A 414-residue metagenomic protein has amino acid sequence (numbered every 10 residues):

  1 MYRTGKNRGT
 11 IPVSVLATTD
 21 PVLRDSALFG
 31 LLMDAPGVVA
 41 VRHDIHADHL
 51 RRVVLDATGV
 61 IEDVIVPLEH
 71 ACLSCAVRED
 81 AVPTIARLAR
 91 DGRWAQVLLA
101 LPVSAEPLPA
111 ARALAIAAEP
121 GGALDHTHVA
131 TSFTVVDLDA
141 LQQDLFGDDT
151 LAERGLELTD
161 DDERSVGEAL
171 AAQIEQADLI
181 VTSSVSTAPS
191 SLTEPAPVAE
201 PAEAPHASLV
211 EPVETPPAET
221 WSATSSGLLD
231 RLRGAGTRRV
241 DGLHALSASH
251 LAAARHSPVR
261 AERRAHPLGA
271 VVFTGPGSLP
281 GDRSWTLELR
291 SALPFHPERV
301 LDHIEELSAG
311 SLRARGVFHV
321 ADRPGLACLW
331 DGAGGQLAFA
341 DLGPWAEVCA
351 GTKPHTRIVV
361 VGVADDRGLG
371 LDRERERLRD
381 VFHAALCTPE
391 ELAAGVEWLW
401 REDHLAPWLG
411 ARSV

Functional and structural regions predicted by a protein language model:
M1-H43, H49-D63, P67, V77 (+1 more regions): C-terminal effector/interaction modules appended to NTPase cores
Y2, P36, A47-L50, A123-L124 (+5 more regions): C-terminal accessory "lid"/substrate-recognition subdomains
Y2-T4, I11-T131, A140-D144, L151-E157: Nucleotide-state-sensitive switch-loop elements of NTP-binding domains
D20-P21, I65-E69, E106, S165 (+3 more regions): Alpha-helix capping and helix-coil boundary motifs
S26-D34, R51-G59, A110-A117, T193-P195 (+4 more regions): Short, aromatic/basic amphipathic alpha-helical patches
R87, I116, P120, A235 (+3 more regions): A structural signal for alpha-helix termini and helix-coil/disorder junctions
